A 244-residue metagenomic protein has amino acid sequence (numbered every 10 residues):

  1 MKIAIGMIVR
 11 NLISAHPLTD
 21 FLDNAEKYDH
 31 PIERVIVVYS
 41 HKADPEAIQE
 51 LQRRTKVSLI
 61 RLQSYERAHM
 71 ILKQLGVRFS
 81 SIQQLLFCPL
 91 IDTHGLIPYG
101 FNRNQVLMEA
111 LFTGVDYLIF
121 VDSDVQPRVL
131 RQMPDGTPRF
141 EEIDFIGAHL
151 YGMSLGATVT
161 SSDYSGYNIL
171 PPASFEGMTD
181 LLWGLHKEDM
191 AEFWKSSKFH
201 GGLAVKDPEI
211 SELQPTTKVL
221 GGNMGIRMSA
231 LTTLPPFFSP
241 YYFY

Functional and structural regions predicted by a protein language model:
M1-I32, I36-A43, E50, R78-S81: N-proximal low-complexity "stem/linker" segments adjacent to membrane-targeting elements
H16-N24, F101-M108, E142-A148: Short alpha-helical segments and helix-capping/turn motifs at coil-helix boundaries
E26-R34, Q52-Q63, R67, Y151-A157: Structural alpha-beta junctions
V37, Y117-D122, V159-D163, G225: A structural signal for short, well-ordered beta-strand segments and their strand-loop junctions that often border
A47-E109, T113: Active-site-proximal specificity loops/subdomain of glycosyltransferases
V115-Q132: Short beta-strand-to-loop acidic/aromatic patch adjacent to the donor-nucleotide binding site
R128-L234, F238: Conserved catalytic core of nucleotide-sugar-dependent glycosyltransferases
Y241-Y244: Acidic donor-binding loop at a coil-to-helix junction in glycosyltransferase catalytic cores that engages
